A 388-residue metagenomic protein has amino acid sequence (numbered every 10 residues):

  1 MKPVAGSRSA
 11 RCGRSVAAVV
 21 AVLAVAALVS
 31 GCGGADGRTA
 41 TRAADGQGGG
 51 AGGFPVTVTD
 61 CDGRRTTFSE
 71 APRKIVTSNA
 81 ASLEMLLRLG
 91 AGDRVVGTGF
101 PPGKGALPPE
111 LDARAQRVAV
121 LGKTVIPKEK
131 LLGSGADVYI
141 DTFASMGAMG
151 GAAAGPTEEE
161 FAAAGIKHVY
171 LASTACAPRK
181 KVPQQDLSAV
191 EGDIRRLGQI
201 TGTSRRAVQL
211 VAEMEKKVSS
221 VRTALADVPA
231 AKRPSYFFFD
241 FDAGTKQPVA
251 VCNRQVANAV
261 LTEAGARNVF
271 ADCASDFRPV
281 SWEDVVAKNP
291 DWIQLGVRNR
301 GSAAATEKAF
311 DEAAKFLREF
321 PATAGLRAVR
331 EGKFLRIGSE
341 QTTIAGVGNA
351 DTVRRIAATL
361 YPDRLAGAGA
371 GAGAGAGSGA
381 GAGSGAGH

Functional and structural regions predicted by a protein language model:
K2-V20: Bacterial N-terminal signal peptides that target proteins for export
A27-G31: C-terminal motif of bacterial Sec signal peptides marking the signal peptidase cleavage site
G33-D36: Bacterial signal peptide processing site
A40-M85, P102, A370-H388: Extracytoplasmic low-complexity, Pro/Thr/Ser/Ala/Gly-rich segments that lie immediately after a secretion/anchoring
C61-G63, A119-E129, T174, A274-S281: Short helix-initiation/N-cap motifs at beta->coil->alpha
R65, T157-G244, V329-G373, G383-H388: Extracytoplasmic substrate-binding proteins
T77-G151: A short, structured surface patch at a secondary-structure boundary
V249-F277: Alpha-helical, coiled-coil/dimerization segments enriched in small aliphatic residues
